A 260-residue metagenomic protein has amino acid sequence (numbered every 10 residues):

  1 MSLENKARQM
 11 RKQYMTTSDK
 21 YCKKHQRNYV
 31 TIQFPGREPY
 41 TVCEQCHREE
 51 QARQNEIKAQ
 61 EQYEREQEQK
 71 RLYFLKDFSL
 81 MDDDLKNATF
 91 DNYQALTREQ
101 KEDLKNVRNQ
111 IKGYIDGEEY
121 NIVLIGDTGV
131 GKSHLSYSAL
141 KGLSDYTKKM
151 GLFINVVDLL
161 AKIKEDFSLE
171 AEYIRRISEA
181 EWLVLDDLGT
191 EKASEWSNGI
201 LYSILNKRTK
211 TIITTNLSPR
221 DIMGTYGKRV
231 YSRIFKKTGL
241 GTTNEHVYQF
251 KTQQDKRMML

Functional and structural regions predicted by a protein language model:
M1-L96, K101, N244-V247, T252 (+1 more regions): A short, basic N-terminal segment
N87, Q94, E102-I122: P-loop NTPase catalytic core of nucleic-acid-dependent motor ATPases
K101-R108, E119, L140-A180, E191-E195: Short glycine-rich substrate-engagement loop in P-loop NTPases that contacts/grips substrate
Y114-G117, D145-Y146, R175-S178, I204-R208 (+1 more regions): Conserved catalytic network of the ASCE P-loop NTPase/AAA+ motor domain
G117-Y137: Walker A/P-loop nucleotide-binding motif
L159-I163, L188-L260: Replace "adjacent to P-loop NTPase cores in ATP/GTP-dependent enzymes" with "adjacent to NTP-binding cores
